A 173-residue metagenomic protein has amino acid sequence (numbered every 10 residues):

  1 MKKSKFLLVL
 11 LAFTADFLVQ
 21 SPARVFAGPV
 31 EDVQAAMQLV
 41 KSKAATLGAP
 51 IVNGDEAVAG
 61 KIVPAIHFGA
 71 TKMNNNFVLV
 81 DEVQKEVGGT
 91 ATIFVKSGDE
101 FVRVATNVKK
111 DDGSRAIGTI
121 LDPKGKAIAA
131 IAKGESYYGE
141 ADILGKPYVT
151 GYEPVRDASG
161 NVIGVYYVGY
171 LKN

Functional and structural regions predicted by a protein language model:
M1-L8: Bacterial N-terminal signal peptides that target proteins for export
V9-F17: Bacterial N-terminal signal peptides
D16-R24: C-terminal segment of classical bacterial N-terminal signal peptides
P29-M73, V108-R115: Extracellular/periplasmic ligand-binding regions of membrane signal-transduction receptors
A35-N53, V80-F101, Y138-E140: Short N-terminal helix-loop-first-beta-strand/juxtamembrane motif that initiates sensory/input modules
H67-T71, P147-N173: Conserved beta-strands of PAS-like sensory domains
N74-G88, A105-G145: Extracytoplasmic/periplasmic sensor domains and loops in membrane signaling proteins
I93-V95, V108, V155: Hydrophobic beta-strand positions
